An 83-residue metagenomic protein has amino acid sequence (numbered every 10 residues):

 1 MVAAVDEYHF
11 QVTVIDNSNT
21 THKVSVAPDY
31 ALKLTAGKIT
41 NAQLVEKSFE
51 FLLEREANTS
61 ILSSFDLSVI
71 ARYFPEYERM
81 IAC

Functional and structural regions predicted by a protein language model:
M1-T21: Short, charged/polar N-terminal "headpieces" of proteins
K23-D29: Beta-strand/loop nucleic-acid-binding surfaces
D29-K38: Short, surface-exposed linear segments at secondary-structure transitions and domain or protein termini
K38-C83: Acidic, low-complexity intrinsically disordered segments
